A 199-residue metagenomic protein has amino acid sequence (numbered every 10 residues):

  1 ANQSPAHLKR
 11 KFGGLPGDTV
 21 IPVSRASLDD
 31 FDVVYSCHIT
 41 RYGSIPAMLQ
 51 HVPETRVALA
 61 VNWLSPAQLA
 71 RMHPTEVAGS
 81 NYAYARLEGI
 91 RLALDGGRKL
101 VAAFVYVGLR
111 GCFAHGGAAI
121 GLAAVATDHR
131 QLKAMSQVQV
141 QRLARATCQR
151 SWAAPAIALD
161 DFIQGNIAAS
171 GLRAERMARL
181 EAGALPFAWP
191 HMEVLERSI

Functional and structural regions predicted by a protein language model:
A1-I199: Glycine-aromatic micro-motifs
